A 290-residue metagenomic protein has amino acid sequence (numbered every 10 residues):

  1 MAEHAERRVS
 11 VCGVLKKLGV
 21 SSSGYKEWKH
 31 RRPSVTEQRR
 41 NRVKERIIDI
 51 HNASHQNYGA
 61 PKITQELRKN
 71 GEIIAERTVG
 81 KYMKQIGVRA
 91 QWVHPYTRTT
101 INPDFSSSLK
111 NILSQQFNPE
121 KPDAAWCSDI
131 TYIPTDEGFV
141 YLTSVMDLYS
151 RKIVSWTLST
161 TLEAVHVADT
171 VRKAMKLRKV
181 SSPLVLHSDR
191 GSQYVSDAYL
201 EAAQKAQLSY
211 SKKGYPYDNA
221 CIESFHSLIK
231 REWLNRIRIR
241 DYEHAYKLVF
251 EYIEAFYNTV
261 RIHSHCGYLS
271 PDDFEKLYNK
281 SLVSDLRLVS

Functional and structural regions predicted by a protein language model:
M1-V35: Basic, low-complexity segments
V14-L15, Y25, I47, I63 (+14 more regions): Mobile genetic element proteins and their domesticated derivatives, centered on retroelements and DNA transposons
S22-K121, Y215, S270-N279: Basic, flexible linker segments flanking DNA-binding modules in nucleic acid-interacting mobile-element proteins
S34, I73, N118, T135-D136 (+3 more regions): Conserved, non-catalytic sequence blocks in retroelement Pol enzymes and Pol-derived host proteins
N102-P103, S188-R190, S196-L200, Y210-K230 (+2 more regions): RNase H-like two-metal-ion nuclease catalytic core shared by retroviral integrases and related mobile-element nucleases
Q115, P119-V154, T160-L162: An active-site-proximal beta-strand-loop segment
P134, G138, T157-K179, V195: Active-site beta-loop-alpha junctions of metal-dependent nucleic acid enzymes, especially the RNase H-like/DDE
A206, L228-S290: C-terminal domain-tail junction helix/linker
